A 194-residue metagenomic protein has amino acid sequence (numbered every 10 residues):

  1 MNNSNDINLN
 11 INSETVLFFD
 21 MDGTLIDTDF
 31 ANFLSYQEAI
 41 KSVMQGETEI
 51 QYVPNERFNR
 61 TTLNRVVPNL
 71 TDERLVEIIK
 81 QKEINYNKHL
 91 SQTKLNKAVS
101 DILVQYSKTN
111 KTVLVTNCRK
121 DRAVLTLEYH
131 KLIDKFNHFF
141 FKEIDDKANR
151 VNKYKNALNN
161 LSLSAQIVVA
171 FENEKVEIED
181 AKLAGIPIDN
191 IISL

Functional and structural regions predicted by a protein language model:
N10-N12, K108-N110, L161-A165: Glycine-rich phosphate-binding loop signature in dinucleotide/nucleotide-binding domains
I11-M21, L25-K97: N-terminal helical cap/lid subdomain that shapes the substrate entry/recognition surface in HAD-like hydrolases
L25, T112, A170: Conserved SAM-binding loop
Q45-G46, L70, L132, L163 (+1 more regions): Helix N-cap/coil-helix junction residues
N87-L114, V151: Short, acidic loop-to-helix structural element flanking the phosphoryl-transfer center in phosphate-processing enzymes
S100-Q105, E174-D180, N190-L194: Short glycine/proline-centered loop/turn elements that form peptide/ligand docking sites
T116-C118: Conserved phosphate-coupling serine/threonine residues in phosphotransfer and NTP-handling enzymes
K120-V169, K175-L183: Substrate-recognition "cap/lid" segment bordering the active-site pocket of phosphatases
